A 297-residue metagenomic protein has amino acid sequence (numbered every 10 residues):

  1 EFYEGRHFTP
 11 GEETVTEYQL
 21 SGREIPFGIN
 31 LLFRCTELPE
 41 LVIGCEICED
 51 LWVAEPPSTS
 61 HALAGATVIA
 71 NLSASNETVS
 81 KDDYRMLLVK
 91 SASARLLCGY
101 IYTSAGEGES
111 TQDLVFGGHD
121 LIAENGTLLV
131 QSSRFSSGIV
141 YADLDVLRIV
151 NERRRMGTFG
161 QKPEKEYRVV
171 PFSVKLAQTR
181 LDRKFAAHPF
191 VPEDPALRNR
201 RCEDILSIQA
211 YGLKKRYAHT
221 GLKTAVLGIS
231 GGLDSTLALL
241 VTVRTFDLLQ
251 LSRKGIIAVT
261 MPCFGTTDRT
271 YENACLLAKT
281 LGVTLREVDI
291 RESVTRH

Functional and structural regions predicted by a protein language model:
E1-G228, R244-R253: Enzyme catalytic cores with a strong preference for nitrogen-chemistry domains
A70, A225-I229, L233-A274: ATP-dependent adenylation/pyrophosphate-handling site
A74-S75, A105, S230, M261-F264 (+1 more regions): Short, ordered loop/turn segments at secondary-structure junctions
K81, M86-K90, K162, I229 (+5 more regions): Solvent-exposed, non-transmembrane amphipathic alpha-helical segments
Y141, P171-P189, L251, G255-H297: A conserved beta-strand->alpha-helix junction
R200-S207, Y211, K215, T236-R244 (+4 more regions): Feature representing long, continuous alpha-helical segments
